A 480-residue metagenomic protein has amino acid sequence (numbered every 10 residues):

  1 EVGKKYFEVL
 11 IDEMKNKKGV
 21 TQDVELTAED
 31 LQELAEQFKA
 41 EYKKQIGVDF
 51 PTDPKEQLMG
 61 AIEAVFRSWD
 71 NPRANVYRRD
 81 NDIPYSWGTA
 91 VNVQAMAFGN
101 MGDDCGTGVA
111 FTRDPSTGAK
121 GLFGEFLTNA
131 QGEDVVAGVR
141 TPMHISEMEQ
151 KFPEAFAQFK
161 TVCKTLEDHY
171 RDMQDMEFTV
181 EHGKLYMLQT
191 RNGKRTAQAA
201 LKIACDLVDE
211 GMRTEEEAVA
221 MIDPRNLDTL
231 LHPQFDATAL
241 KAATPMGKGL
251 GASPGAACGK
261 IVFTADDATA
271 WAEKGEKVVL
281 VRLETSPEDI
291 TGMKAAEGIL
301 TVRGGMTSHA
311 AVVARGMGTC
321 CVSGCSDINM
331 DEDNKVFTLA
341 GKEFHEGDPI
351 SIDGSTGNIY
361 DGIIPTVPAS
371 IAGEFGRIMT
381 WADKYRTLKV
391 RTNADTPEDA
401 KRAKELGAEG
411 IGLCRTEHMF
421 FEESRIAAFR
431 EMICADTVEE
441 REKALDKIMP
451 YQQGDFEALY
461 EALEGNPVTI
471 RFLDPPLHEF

Functional and structural regions predicted by a protein language model:
E1-L240, E276-V279, S286-E288, E297 (+6 more regions): Nucleotide/phosphate-binding sheet-loop regions of phosphoryl- and nucleotidyl-transfer enzymes
T112, T269-W271, I290, L339-E343: Short, surface-exposed secondary-structure edge patches
T165, N334-A340: Short alpha-helix capping/helix-loop boundary micro-motifs
G183, L188-T190, H345-N393, D399: C-terminal domain-closing interface element
M212-A295, N358-I363, F375, M379-D383 (+1 more regions): Protease-associated
T338-G341, P368-A369, A428-M432: Short, hinge-like loop/turn segments at secondary-structure boundaries
